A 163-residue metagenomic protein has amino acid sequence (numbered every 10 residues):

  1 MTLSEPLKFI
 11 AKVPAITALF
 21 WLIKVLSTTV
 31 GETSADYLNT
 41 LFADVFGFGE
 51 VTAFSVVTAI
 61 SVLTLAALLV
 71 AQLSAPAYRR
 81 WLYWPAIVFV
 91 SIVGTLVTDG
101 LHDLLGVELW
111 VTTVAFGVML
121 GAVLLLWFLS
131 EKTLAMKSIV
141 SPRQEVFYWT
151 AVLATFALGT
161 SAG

Functional and structural regions predicted by a protein language model:
M1-L41: N-terminal signal-anchor module of multipass membrane proteins
S4-F9, A66-W81, L124-V140: C-terminal ends of transmembrane helices
A35-N39, T98-G106, G163: Membrane-water interface at transmembrane helix exits
V45-L63, G106-G121, A162: Structural signature of hydrophobic alpha-helical transmembrane segments
R79-F89, T112-A115, K137-Y148: Cytoplasmic-side transmembrane-helix entry/capping segments in multi-pass membrane proteins
L96, H102-M136: Hydrophobic alpha-helical segments and helix pairs
L134-M136, V140-G163: Surface-exposed interaction/gating patches
